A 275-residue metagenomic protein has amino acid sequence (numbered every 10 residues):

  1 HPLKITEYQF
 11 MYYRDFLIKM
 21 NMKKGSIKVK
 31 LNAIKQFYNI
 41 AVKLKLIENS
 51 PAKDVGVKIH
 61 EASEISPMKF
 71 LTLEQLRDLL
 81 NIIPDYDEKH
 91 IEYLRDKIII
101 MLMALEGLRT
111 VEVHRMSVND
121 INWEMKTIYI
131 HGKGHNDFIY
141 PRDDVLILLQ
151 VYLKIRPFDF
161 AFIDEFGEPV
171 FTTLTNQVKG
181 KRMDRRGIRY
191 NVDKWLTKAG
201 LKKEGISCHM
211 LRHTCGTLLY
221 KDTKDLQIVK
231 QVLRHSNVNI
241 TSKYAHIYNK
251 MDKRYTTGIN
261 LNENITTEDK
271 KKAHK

Functional and structural regions predicted by a protein language model:
H1-K275: Conserved catalytic core of the tyrosine transesterase superfamily
